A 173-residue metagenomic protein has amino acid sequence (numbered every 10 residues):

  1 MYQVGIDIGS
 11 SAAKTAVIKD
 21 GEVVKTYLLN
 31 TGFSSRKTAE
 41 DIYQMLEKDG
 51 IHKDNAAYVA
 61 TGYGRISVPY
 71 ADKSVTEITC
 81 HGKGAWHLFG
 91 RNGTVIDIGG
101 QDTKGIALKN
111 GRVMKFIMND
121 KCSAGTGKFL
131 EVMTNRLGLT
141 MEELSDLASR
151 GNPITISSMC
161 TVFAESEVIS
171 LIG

Functional and structural regions predicted by a protein language model:
Q3-D7, A57, G93-D97: Short glycine-aspartate micro-motif
Q3-Q44, F116, D120-K121: Short glycine-rich, Thr/Ser-proximal phosphate-binding strand/loop in the N-terminal lobe of ATP-dependent enzymes
D7-S11, Y63, I98-D102: A short acidic Gly-Thr/Ser loop motif
A13-I18, D102-L108: Short beta-strand scaffold segments in enzyme catalytic cores
K19, L28-T31, D49-T79, A107 (+1 more regions): Short beta-strand-loop/turn "lid" adjacent to the catalytic site in phosphate-handling enzymes
N110-S149, P153, C160, V168: Glycine-rich phosphate-binding loop plus the immediately following alpha-helix
S166-G173: Adenine-nucleotide phosphate-binding core of ATP-dependent small-molecule kinases
